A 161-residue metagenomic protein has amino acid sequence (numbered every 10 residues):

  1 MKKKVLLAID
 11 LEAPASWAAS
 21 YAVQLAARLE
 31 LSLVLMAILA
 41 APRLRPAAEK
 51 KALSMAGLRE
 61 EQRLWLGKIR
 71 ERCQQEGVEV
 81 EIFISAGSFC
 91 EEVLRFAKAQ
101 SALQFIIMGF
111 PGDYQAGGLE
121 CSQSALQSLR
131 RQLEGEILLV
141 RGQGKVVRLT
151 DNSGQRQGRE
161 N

Functional and structural regions predicted by a protein language model:
K3-E49, Q132, Q157-N161: Small/aliphatic-rich secondary-structure junction motif
S20-Y21, E92-F96: A short acidic, amphipathic alpha-helical/loop segment
V34-M36, E81-S85, L138-V140: General small-molecule cofactor/ligand-binding pocket signal
P42-R43, C90, Q115, V147: Generic structural signal for helix capping and beta-alpha/helix-loop junctions
A52-L64: A short acidic, glycine-rich active-site loop that binds or catalyzes chemistry on phosphate/adenosine moieties
Q74-V80: A short helix-to-beta-strand connector/capping loop
I84-E92: Charged docking surfaces used in two-component/phosphorelay signaling
A99-N161: Gly/Ser-rich helix-loop-strand patches that form or flank binding pockets for ribonucleotide-derived cofactors
